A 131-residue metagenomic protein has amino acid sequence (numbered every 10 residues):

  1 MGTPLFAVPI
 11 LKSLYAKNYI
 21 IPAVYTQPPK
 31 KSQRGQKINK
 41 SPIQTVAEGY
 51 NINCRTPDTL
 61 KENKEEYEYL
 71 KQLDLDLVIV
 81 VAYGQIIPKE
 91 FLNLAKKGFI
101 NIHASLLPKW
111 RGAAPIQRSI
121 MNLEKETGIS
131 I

Functional and structural regions predicted by a protein language model:
M1-I131: One-carbon transfer enzymes
